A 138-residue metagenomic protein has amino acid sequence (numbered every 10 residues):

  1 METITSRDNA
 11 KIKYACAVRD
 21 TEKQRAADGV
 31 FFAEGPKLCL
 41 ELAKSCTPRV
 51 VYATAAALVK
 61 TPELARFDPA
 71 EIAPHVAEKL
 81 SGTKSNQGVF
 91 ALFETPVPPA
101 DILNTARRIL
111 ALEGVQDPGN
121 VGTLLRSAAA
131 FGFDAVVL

Functional and structural regions predicted by a protein language model:
M1-V59, L138: Boundary-proximal intrinsically disordered activation/regulatory segments immediately upstream of a helical core
I12-A15, C39, A73, A77 (+2 more regions): A general structural signal for well-ordered alpha-helical segments in protein cores
F32, Y52, F90-L92, I109-A111 (+1 more regions): Structural motif
G35, A91, A128: Residue-level signal for inorganic ion chemistry
E41-L42, K60, K79, N120: Phosphate- and divalent-cation-binding pockets in alpha/beta enzyme and binding domains that engage nucleotide-derived
K44, I102-L138: RNA substrate-binding interface of SAM-dependent RNA methyltransferases
A55, T95, G114: Short secondary-structure boundary segments
T61, A65-V97: Glycine/small-residue-rich loop that forms an oxyanion/phosphate-binding "nest" at active or ligand-binding sites
